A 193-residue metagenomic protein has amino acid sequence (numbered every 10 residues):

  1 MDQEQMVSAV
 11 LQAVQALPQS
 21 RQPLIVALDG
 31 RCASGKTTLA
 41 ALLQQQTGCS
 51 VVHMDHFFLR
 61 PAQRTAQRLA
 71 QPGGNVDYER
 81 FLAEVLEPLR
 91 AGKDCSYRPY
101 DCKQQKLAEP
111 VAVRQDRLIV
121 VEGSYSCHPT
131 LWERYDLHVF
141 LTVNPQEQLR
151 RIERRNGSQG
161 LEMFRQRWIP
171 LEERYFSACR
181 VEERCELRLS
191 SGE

Functional and structural regions predicted by a protein language model:
M1-I25: Extreme N-terminal, non-catalytic leader segments that precede Walker-type/kinase nucleotide-binding cores
A33: Walker A (P-loop) phosphate-binding loop of P-loop NTPases
K36: Conserved lysine of the Walker
L39: Hydrophobic positions on the alpha1 helix immediately C-terminal to the Walker A/P-loop
T47-A62: Short beta-strand-centered segment that lines the nucleotide-binding/catalytic pocket of NTP-utilizing
S50, Q63-A108, L118: Conserved nucleotide-sensing/catalytic segment adjacent to the nucleotide-binding pocket in NTP-handling enzymes
K106, P110, H128, S158-E193: Small-molecule kinase domains that catalyze NTP-dependent phosphoryl transfer to phosphate-bearing small molecules
K106-R155: ATP-dependent NMP and nucleoside kinases share a basic, alpha-helical "lid"
